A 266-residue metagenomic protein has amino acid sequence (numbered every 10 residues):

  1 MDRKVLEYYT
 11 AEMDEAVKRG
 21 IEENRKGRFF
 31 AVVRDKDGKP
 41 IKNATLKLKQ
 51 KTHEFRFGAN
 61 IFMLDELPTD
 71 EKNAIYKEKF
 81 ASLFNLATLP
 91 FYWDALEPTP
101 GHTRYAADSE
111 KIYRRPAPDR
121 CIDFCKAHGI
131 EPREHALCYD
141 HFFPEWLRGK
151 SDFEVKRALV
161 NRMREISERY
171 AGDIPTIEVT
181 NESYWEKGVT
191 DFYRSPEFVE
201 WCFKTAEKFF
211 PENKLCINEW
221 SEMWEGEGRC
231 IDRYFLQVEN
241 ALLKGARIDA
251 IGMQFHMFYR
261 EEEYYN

Functional and structural regions predicted by a protein language model:
M1-K42, K47-L64, P98-H102, R133 (+3 more regions): Beta-strand-rich domain onsets/edges
N43-T45, T176, A250: Extracellular/lumenal ectodomain signal focusing on beta-strand-rich modules and carbohydrate-recognition contexts
K51-Y92, L96, G101: N-terminal structural segment of carbohydrate-active enzymes
G58-N73, R148-V155, W224-C230: Active-site mouth loops of central-metabolism enzymes
T69-Y76, T190-N266: Noncatalytic carbohydrate-binding groove/subsite architecture in carbohydrate-active enzymes
I75-K79, E168-G172, L243: Structural motif
S82, L86-H102, R115-M223: Substrate-binding cleft and catalytic face of glycoside hydrolase catalytic domains, especially the flexible beta-alpha
S109-K111: Surface-exposed intrinsically disordered loops and tails
